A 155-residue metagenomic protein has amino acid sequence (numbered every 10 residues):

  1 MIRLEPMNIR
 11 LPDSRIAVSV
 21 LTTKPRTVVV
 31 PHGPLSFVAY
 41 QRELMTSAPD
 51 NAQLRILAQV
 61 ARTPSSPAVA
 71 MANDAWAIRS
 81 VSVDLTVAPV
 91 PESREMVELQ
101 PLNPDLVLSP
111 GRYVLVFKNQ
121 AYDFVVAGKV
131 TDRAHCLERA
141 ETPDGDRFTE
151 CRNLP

Functional and structural regions predicted by a protein language model:
M1-I78, F117-P155: Primarily secretory-pathway and cell-envelope proteins
T23-T27, D84-L85, L99-P101: Short secondary-structure capping micro-motifs at structural edges
A70-E98: Extended, solvent-exposed segments with strong compositional bias
E95, S109, Q120: Residues that flank catalytic or metal-binding motifs in active/ligand-binding sites
E95-L102, C136-E138: Multi-bladed beta-propeller domains
L102-S109: Short, surface-exposed loop/turn motifs with a glycine/proline- and acidic-biased composition
